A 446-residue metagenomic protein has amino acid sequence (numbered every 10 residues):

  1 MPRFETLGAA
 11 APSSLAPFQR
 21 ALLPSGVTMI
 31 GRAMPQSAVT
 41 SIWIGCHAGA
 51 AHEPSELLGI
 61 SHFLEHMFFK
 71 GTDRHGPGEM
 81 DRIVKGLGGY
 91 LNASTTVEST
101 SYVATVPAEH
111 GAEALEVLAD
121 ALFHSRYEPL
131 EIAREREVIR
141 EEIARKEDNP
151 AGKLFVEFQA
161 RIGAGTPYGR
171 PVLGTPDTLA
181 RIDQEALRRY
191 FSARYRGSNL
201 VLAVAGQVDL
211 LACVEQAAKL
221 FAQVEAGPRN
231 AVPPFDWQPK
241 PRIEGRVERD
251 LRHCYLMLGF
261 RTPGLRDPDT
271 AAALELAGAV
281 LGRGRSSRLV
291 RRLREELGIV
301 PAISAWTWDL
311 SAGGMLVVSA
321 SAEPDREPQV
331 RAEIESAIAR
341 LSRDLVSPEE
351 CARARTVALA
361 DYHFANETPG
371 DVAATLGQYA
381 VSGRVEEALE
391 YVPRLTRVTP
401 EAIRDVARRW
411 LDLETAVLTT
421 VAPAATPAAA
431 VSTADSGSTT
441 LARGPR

Functional and structural regions predicted by a protein language model:
M1-E5, L22, M29, A33 (+8 more regions): Charge-rich, well-structured scaffold segments of protease-associated domains
M1-F18, P24: Short, low-structural-confidence N-terminal segments
A16-P17, G89, I243: Residue-level marker for the onset of beta-strands and adjacent loop->beta junctions in well-ordered domains
G26, A33-V84, Y195, L258 (+2 more regions): Active/ligand-binding-proximal structured segments within catalytic/core domains that scaffold catalytic residues
C46-A50, T262, A322-P324: Beta-strand elements of well-folded, non-transmembrane domains
S286: N-terminal segment of the canonical double-stranded RNA-binding domain
